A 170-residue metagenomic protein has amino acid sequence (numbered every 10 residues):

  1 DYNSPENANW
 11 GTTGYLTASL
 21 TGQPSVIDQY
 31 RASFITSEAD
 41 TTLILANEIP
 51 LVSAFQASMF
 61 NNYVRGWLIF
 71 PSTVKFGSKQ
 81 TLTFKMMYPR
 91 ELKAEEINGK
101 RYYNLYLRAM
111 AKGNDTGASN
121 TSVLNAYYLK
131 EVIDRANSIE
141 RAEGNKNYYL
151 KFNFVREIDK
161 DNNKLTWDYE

Functional and structural regions predicted by a protein language model:
D1, W67-T73, N104-Y106, A126 (+1 more regions): Ordered hydrophobic segments in well-structured contexts
Y2-P5, K75-G77, M110-N114, L129-A136 (+1 more regions): Generic structural motif
Y2-P71: Surface-exposed beta-loop interaction hotspot
L16, R141-R156: Short, aromatic- and glycine-rich surface loops/edge beta-strands on solvent-exposed regions
S19, T83, Y102-Y106, Y149-K151 (+1 more regions): Ser/Thr- (and often Asn-) enriched beta-sheet segments in non-cytosolic proteins
V52-A118: Short helix-loop boundary/capping segments
M110-Y148: Short, solvent-exposed, Trp/other aromatic-anchored flexible loops in extracytoplasmic proteins
E157-E170: Short beta-strand elements
